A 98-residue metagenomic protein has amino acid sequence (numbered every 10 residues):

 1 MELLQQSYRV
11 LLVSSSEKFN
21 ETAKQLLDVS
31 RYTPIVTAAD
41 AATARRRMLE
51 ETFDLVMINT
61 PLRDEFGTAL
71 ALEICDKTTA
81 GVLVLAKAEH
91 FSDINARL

Functional and structural regions predicted by a protein language model:
E2-Q5, D76: Short, flexible hinge/linker loops that cap or flank conserved catalytic cores
E17-V36: Two-component/phosphorelay signaling modules centered on CheY-like receiver
K24, T37-L55: Acidic, metal-coordinating helix/loop segments flanking the phosphotransfer/catalytic sites of two-component signaling
Q25-V29, R47, R97: Alpha-helical interaction/dimerization surfaces of two-component signaling modules
A41, D54-T78, K87-I94: Conserved phosphotransfer microenvironments
G81-L83: Proline-centered loop/turn at the N-terminus of a beta-strand
